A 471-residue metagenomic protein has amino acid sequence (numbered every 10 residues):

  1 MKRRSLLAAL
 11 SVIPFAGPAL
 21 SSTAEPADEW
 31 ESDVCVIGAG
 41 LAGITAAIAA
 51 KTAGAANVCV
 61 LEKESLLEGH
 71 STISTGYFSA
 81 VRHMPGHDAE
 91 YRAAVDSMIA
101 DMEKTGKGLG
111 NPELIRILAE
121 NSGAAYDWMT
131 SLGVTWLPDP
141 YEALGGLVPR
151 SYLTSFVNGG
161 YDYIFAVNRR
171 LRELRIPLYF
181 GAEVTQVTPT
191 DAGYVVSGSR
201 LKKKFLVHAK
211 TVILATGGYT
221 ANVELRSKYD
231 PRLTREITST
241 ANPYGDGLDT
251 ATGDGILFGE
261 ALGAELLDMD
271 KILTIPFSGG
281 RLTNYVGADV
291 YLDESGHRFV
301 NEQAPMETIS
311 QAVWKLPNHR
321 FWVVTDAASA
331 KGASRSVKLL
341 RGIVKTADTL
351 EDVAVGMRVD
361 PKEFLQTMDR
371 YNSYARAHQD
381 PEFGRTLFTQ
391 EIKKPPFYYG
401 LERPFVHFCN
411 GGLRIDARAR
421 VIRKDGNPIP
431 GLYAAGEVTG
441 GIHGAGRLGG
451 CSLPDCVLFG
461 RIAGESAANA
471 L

Functional and structural regions predicted by a protein language model:
S5-T23, F364: N-terminal export signals
E29-G40: Beta1/beta-strand and adjacent pyrophosphate-binding region of the FAD-binding site in flavoprotein oxidoreductases
W30-S32, K202-T211: Core beta-strand elements of the Rossmann-like FAD/NAD(P) dinucleotide-binding domain in flavoenzyme oxidoreductases
K63-P177, E183, R226-S227, R298: Conserved N-terminal/central alpha/beta ligand/cofactor-binding core
T188-L206: Conserved beta-strand-loop-beta-strand element in the redox core of flavoprotein oxidoreductases
T211-P276, I462: Glycine-rich loop(s) and the adjacent beta-strand/alpha-helix scaffold that form part
L248, T252, I256-F258, L262-P361: An anion/pyrophosphate-binding glycine-rich loop and adjacent beta-alpha core in soluble alpha-beta enzymes
E363-G446: A glycine-rich dinucleotide-binding beta-alpha-beta segment and adjacent secondary-structure elements that constitute
